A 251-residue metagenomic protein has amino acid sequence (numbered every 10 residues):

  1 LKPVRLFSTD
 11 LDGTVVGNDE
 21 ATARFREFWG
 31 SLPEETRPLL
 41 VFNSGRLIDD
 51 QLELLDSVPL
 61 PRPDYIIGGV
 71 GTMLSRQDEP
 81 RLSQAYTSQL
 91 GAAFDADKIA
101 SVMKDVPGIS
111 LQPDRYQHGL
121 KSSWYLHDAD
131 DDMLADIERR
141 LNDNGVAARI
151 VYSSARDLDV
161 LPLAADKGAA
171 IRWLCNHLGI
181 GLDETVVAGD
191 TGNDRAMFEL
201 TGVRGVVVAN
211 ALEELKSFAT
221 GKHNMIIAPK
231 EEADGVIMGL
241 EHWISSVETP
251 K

Functional and structural regions predicted by a protein language model:
K2, T22, L161, G168-K251: Mg2+-dependent phosphoryl-transfer enzymes with acidic/Ser/Thr/Gly-rich catalytic loops
K2-E20, F198: Asp-based phosphoryl-transfer active-site loop
R5-F7, D64, T185: The start of beta-strands in P-loop NTPase/AAA+ ATPase cores
L11, R46, D190-T191: Active-site metal-binding loops of divalent metal-dependent hydrolases
N18, A23-D114, N210: Active-site phosphate-binding/coordination module
D97-T201: Conserved acidic, metal-coordinating active-site core of Asp-based, Mg2+-dependent phosphoryl-transfer enzymes
